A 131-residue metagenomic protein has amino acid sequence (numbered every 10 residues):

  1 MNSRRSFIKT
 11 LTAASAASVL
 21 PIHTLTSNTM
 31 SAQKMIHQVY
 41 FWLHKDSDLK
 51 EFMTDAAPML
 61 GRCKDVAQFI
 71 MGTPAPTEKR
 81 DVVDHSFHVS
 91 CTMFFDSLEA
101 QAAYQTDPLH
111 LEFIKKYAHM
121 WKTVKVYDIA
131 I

Functional and structural regions predicted by a protein language model:
M1-S15: N-terminal secretory signal peptides and thylakoid transit peptides that target proteins across membranes
A16-P21: Hydrophobic h-region of N-terminal signal peptides that target proteins for export in Gram-negative bacteria
I22-E51, I131: C-terminal segment of N-terminal export signals and the immediately downstream linker at the start of the mature
L25-S27, L60-H88, H119, V126-I131: Short, glycine- and small/hydrophobic-rich beta-strand elements in well-ordered beta-sheets
Q33-L43, E78-Q105: Short, well-ordered beta-strand segments in beta-rich or mixed alpha/beta enzyme and ligand-binding folds
S47-P74, P108-Y117: Short amphipathic alpha-helical segments
M93-I131: Surface-exposed, polar helix/loop patches in the mature regions of secreted/periplasmic/lumenal proteins that form
